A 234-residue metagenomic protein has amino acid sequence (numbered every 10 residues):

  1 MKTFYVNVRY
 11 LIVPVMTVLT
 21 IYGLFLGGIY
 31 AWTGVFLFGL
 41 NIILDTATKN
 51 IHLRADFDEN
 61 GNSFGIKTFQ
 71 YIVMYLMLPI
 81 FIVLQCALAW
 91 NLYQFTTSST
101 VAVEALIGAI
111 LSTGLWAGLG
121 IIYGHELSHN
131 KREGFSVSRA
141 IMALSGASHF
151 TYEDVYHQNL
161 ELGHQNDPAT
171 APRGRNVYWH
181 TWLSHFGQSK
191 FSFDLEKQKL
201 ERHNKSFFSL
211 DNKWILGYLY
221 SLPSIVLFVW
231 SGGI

Functional and structural regions predicted by a protein language model:
K2-K49, I66-Y93, T97-A117, S209-I234: Alpha-helical bilayer-embedded segments of polytopic membrane proteins, i.e., transmembrane/intramembrane helices
T46-A55, I122-E126: C-terminal ends of transmembrane helices
I51-N60, E196-L200: Cytoplasmic membrane-interface regions of multi-pass membrane proteins
H52, D56, T96, S136-V137: Single-residue recognition of alpha-helix boundary sites
E59-I66, E201-K205: Cytosolic juxtamembrane amphipathic/interface segments immediately preceding and feeding into a transmembrane helix
L111-Y220: Membrane-embedded catalytic scaffold of the fatty acid hydroxylase/desaturase
